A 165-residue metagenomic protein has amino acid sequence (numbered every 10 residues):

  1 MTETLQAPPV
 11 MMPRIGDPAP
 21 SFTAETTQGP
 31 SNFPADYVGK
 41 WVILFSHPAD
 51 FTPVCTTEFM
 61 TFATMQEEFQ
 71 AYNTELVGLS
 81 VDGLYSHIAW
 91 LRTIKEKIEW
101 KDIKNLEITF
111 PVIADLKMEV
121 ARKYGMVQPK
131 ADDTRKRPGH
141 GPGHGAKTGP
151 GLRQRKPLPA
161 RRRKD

Functional and structural regions predicted by a protein language model:
M1-D165: Chalcogenol-based redox active-site neighborhoods
